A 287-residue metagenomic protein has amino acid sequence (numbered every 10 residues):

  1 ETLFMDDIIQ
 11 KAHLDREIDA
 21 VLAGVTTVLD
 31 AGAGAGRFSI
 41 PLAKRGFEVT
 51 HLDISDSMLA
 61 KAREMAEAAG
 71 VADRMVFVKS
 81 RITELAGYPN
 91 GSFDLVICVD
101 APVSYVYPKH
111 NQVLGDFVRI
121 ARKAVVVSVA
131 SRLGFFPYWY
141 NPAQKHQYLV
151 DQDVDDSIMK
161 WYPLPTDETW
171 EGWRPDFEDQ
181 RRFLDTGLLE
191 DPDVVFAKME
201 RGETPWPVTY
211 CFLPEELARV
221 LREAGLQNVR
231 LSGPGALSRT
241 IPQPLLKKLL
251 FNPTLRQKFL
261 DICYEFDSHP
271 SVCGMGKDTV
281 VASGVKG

Functional and structural regions predicted by a protein language model:
E1-A23, R37: Conserved class I S-adenosyl-L-methionine
G32-G34: Class I SAM-dependent methyltransferase "Motif I" SAM/SAH-binding loop
I40-E84: Class I SAM-dependent methyltransferase SAM/SAH-binding core
G87-L95: A short acidic, Gly/Pro-enriched loop at the edge of an enzyme's catalytic core that lines a small-molecule cofactor
L95-K109: A short SAM/SAH-binding and catalytic strip from SAM-dependent methyltransferases
N111-A124: A short glycine-rich, Lys/Arg-flanked "PGG" loop and its adjoining helix->strand segment in the class I
V126-G187: Conserved class I S-adenosyl-L-methionine
V208-G225, L231: Short alpha-helix
